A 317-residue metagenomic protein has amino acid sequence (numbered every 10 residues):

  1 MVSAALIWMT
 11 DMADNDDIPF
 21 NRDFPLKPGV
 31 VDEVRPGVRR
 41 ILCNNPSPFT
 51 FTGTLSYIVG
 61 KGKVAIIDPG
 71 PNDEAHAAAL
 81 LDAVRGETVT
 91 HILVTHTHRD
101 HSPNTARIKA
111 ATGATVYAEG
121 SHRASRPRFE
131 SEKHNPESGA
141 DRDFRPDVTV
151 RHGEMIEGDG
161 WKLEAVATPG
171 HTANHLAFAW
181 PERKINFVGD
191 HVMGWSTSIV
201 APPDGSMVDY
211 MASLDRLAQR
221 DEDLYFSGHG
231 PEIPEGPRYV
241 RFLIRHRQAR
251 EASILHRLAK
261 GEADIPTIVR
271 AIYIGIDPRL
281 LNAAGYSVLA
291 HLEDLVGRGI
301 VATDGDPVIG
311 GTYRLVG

Functional and structural regions predicted by a protein language model:
M1-D11: N-terminal amphipathic/basic-hydrophobic helices that include classical n-h-c signal peptides and signal-anchor
F24, P28-E87, A177-G189, G194: Conserved beta-strand hairpin/beta-sheet module of binuclear metal-dependent hydrolase folds, prominently
G37, L80, H229, I254 (+1 more regions): Residue-level signal for inorganic ion chemistry
T52, P71-D159, K184, G194 (+1 more regions): Active-site HxH/HxHxD metal-binding segment of metal-dependent hydrolases
V64-I66, P71-D73, R128-D147, M155 (+1 more regions): Metallo-beta-lactamase
T95-H101, H171, H229, H291: Histidine-centered divalent metal-coordination motifs
S102, Y210, L214, V288: Aromatic/hydrophobic pocket-lining residues that form the small-molecule binding cavity in soluble enzyme cores
H256-G317: C-terminal regulatory/interaction regions
